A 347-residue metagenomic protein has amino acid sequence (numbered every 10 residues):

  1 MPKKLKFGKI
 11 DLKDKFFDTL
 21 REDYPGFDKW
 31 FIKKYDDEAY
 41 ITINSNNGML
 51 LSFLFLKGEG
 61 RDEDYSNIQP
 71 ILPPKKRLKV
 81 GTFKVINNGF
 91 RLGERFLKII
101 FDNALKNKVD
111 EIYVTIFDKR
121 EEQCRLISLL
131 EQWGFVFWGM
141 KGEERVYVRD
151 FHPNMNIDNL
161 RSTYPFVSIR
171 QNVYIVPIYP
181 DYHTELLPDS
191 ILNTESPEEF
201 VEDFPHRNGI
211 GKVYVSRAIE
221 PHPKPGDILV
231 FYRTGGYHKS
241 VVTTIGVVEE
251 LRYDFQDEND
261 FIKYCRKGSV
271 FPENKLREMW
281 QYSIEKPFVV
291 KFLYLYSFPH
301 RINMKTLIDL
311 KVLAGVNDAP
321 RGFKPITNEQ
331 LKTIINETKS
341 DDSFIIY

Functional and structural regions predicted by a protein language model:
M1-I43, P180-F204: Short amphipathic alpha-helix that is part of the acyltransferase structural core
N47-K79: Conserved acyl-donor/pantetheine-binding loop and adjacent beta-alpha core of acyl/acetyltransferases and related
R61, E249-D257: Short, conserved beta-turn/loop elements at beta-strand boundaries and strand-helix junctions
G81-L92, D118-K119: A short, internal acetyl-CoA/4′-phosphopantetheine-binding micro-motif in the GNAT/acyltransferase core
F90-L105: Conserved acetyl-CoA-binding loop-helix of GNAT-fold acetyltransferases
N103, V109, T115, C124-N193 (+1 more regions): Contiguous surface segments at macromolecular interaction interfaces
I219-G235: Short coil-to-beta transition motif at edge beta-strands of beta-rich domains
S240-R252: Short beta-strand-centered aromatic/proline hotspots
